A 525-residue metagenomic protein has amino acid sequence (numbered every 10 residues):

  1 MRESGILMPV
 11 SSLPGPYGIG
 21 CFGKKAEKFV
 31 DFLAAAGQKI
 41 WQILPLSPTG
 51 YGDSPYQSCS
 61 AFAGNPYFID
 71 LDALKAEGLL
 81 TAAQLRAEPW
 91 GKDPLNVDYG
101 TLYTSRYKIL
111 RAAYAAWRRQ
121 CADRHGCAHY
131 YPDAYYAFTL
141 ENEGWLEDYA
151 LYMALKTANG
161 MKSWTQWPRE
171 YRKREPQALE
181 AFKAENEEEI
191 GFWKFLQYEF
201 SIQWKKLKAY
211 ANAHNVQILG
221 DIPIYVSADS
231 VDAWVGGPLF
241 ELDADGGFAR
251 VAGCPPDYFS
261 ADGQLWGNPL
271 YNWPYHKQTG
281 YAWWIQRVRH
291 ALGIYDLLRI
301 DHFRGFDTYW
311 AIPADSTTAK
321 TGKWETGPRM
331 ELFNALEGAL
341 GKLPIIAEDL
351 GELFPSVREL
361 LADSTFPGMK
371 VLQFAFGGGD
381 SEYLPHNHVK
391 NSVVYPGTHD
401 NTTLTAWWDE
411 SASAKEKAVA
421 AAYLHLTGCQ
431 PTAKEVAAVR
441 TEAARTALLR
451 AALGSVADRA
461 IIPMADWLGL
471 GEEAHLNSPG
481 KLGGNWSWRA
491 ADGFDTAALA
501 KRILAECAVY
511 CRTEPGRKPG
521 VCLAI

Functional and structural regions predicted by a protein language model:
M1-G37: Mature N-terminal, pre-catalytic/accessory segment of carbohydrate-active enzymes
P9, G15-G18, D53-Q197, V226-I461 (+3 more regions): Alpha-amylase-like alpha-glycosidases and glucanotransferases acting on alpha-linked glucans and related
K24-D31, I202-Y210, W284-Q286, G379 (+1 more regions): Short alpha-helical segments and helix-capping/turn motifs at coil-helix boundaries
K24-T49, G293-Y295, A452: Catalytic domains of carbohydrate-active enzymes, especially glycoside hydrolases
A34, W204-N212, E337, L361-A362: Surface-exposed amphipathic alpha-helices with a cationic face
L44, Q217-L219, P223, L297 (+1 more regions): Outer-envelope exported proteins of Gram-negative bacteria
W193-V226: Conserved, well-ordered alpha-helix/loop/beta-strand core segments that scaffold catalytic motifs
G469-K518, C522-A524: Structured C-terminal cap/extension of enzyme domains
